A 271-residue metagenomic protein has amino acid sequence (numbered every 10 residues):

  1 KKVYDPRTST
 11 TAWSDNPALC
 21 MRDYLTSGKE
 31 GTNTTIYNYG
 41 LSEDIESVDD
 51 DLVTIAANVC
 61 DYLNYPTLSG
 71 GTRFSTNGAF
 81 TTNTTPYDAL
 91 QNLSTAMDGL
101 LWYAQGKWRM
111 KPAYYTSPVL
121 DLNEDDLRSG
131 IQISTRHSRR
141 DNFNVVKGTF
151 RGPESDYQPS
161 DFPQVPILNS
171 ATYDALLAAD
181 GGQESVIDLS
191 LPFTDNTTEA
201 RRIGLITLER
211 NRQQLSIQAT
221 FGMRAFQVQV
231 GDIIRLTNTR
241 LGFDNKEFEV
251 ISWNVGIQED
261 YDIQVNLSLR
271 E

Functional and structural regions predicted by a protein language model:
K1-W13: Structured beta-strand-rich cores of soluble
T10-E271: C-terminal extracytoplasmic interaction modules
